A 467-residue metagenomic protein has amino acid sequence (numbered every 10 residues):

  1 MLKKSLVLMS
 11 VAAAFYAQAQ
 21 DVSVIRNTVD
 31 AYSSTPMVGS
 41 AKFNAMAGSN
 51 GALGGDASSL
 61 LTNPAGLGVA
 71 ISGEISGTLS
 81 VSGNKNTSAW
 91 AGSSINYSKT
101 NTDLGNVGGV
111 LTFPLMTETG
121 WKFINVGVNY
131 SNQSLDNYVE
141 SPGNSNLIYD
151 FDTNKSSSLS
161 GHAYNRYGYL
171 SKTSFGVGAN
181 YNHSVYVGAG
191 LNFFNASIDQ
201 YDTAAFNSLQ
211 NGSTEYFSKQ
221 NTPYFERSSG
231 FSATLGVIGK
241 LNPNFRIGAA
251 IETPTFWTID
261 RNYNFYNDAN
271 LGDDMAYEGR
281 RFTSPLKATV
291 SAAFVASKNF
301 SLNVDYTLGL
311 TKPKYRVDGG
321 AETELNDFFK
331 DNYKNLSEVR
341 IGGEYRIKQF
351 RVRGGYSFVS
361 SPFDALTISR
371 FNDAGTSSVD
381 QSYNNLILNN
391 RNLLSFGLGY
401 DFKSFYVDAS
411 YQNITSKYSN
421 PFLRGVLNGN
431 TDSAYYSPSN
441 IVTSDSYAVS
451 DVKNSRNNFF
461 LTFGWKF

Functional and structural regions predicted by a protein language model:
M1-V24, F463, F467: Bacterial Sec-dependent N-terminal signal peptides
A13-A14, G73, F350, F405: Alpha-helical transmembrane segments and their juxtamembrane interfaces
Y16-A17, S76, A205: Residues in and immediately flanking transmembrane alpha helices
Q20-N44, T112-F467: Outer-membrane beta-barrel porins/channels
I25-N50, G68-K85: Transmembrane beta-strand segments of Gram-negative outer membrane beta-barrel proteins
S49-N50, D56-A57, S284: Short hydrophobic/aromatic segments of transmembrane alpha-helices and their interfaces
L53-T62, G68-E140, G168-S171: Outer-membrane beta-barrel translocator/receptor signature
